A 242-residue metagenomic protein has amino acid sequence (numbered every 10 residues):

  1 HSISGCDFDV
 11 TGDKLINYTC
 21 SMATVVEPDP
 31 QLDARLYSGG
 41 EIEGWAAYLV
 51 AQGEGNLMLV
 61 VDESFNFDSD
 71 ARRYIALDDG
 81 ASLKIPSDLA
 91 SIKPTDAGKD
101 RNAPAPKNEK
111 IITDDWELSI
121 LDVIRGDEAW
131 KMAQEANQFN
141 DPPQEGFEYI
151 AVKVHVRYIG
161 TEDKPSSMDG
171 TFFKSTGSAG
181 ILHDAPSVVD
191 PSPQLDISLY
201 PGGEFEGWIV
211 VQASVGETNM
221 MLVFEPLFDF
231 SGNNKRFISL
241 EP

Functional and structural regions predicted by a protein language model:
H1-P242: Conserved functional micro-motifs across diverse proteins
